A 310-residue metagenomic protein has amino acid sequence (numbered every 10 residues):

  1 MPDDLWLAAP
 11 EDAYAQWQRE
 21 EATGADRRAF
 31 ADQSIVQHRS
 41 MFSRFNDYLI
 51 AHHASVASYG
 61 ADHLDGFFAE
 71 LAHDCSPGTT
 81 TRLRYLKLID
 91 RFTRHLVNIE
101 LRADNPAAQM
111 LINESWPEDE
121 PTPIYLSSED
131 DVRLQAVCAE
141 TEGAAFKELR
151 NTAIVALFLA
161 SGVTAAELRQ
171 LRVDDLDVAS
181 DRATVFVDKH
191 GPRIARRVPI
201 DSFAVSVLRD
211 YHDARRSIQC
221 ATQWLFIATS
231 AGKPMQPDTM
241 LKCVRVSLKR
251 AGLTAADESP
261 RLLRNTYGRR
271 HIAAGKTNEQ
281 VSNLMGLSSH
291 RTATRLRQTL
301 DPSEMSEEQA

Functional and structural regions predicted by a protein language model:
M1-D26: N-terminal DNA-binding module of tyrosine recombinases/phage integrases
W17-P121: N-terminal core-binding DNA-recognition domain of tyrosine recombinases/integrases
W116-A136, P192-S202, Q219-T222: DNA breakage-rejoining catalytic core of tyrosine-based enzymes
R133-S161: Basic, Lys/Arg- and aromatic-enriched nucleic-acid-binding interface segment
G143, R245-N283, L287, P302 (+1 more regions): Short, basic (Lys/Arg/His-rich) helix/loop patches that form interaction surfaces in the mid-to-C-terminal regions
F158-D181: Short, charged phosphate-coordinating catalytic segments
A179, D188-A231: Basic, alpha-helical nucleic-acid-contacting "clamp/cap" segments
K189, M285-A310: Catalytic-site neighborhood detector that most strongly recognizes the C-terminal catalytic loop/helix of tyrosine
